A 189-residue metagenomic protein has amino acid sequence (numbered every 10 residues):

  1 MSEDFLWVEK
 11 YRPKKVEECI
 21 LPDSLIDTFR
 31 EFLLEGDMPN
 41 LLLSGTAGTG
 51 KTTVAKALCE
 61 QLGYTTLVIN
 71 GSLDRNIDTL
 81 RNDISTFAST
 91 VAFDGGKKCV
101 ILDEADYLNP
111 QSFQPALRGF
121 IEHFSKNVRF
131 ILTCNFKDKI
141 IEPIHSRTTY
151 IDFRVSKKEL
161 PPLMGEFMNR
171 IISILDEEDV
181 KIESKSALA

Functional and structural regions predicted by a protein language model:
M1-F167: P-loop/Walker A NTP-binding region and its immediately flanking N-terminal helices in P-loop NTPase folds
G63, D179-K181: Glycine-centered helix-boundary capping/hinge motifs
S156-E159, L175, A189: A ubiquitous short alpha-helical element
E166-E178: A short, charged helix-loop
K181-A189: Short conserved motifs of the RecA-like P-loop NTPase core
